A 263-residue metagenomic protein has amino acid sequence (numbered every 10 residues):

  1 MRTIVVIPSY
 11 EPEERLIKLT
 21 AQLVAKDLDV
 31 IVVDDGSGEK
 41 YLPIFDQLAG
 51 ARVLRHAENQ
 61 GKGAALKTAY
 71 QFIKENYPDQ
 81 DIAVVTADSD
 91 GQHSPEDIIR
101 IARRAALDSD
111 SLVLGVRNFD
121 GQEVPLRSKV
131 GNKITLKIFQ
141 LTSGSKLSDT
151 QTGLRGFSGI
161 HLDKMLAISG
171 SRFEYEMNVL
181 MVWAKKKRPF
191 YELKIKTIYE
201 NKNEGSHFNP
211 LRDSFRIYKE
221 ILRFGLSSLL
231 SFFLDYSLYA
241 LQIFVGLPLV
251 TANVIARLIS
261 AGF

Functional and structural regions predicted by a protein language model:
T3-V6, E14, Q22, I168-V245 (+1 more regions): Hydrophobic helical membrane-anchoring modules
E11, D35-S37, Q60, A69: Conserved short acidic donor-positioning loop in nucleotide-sugar-dependent glycosyltransferases
K18-D29: Short, acidic, metal-binding catalytic loop of nucleotide-sugar glycosyltransferases
D34-L42, G91: A conserved acidic beta->alpha catalytic loop
R52, E58, A64-F72, P95-F173 (+2 more regions): Acceptor/aglycone-binding surface of glycosyltransferases and processive sugar-polymer synthases
D79-Q92: Short beta-strand-to-loop acidic/aromatic patch adjacent to the donor-nucleotide binding site
A83, S111-L112, F190: Short, Asp-centered acidic motifs that coordinate Mg2+ and/or phosphate in catalytic or ligand-binding sites
S128, L247-A256: Membrane-interface starts of transmembrane alpha-helices
